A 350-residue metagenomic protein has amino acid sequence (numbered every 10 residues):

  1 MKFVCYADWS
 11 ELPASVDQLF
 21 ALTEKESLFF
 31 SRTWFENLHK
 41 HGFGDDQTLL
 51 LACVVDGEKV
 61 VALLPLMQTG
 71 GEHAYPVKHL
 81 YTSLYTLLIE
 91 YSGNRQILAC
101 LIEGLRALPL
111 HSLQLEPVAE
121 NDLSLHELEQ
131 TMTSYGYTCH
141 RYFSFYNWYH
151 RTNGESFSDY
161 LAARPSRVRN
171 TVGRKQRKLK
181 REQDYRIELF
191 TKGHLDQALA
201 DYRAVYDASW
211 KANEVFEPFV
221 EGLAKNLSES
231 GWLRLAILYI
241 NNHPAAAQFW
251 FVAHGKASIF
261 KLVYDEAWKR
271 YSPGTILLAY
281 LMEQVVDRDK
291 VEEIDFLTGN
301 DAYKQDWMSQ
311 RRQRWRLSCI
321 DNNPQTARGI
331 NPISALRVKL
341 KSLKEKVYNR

Functional and structural regions predicted by a protein language model:
K2-G57, V61-A74, V118-N147, R151-R270: A conserved beta-strand-loop-helix scaffold within acyl/acetyltransferase catalytic domains
R32, E36-H41, Y85-L98: Aromatic/His-enriched, Gly/Pro-containing loop or helix-boundary segments that lie immediately adjacent to catalytic
C53-V55, E90-G104, A208-G329: Aromatic (often tryptophan-rich) hydrophobic motifs at membrane interfaces
V61-Y91, R95, E103: Well-ordered mid-protein domain cores that form the structural environment of catalytic cofactors
K78-L87, Y142-Y149, D184-R186, R312-W315: Acyl/amide activation-and-transfer machinery of modular secondary-metabolite enzymes
P109-L115: Short secondary-structure capping/junction motifs at helix and strand boundaries
L115-L125, D295-A302: Conserved beta-strand-loop-alpha-helix junction that forms the acyl-donor binding cleft
Q130-F157, A163, D289-R350: Active-site/acyl-donor-binding loops of N-acyltransferases
